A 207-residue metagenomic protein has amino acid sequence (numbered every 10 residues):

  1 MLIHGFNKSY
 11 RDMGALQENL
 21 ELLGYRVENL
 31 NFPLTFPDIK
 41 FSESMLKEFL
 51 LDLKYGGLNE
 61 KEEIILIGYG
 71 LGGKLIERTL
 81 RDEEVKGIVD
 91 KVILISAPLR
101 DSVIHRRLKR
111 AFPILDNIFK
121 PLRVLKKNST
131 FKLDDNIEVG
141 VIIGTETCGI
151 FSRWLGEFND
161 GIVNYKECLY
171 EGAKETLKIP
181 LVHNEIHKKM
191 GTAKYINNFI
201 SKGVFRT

Functional and structural regions predicted by a protein language model:
M1-F6, Y10-R11, A15, L20-E21 (+3 more regions): Serine-dependent carboxylesterase/thioesterase catalytic core of lipase-like alpha/beta-hydrolase/SGNH enzymes
D134-T207: C-terminal catalytic-base region of ester-bond hydrolases, centering on the histidine of the charge-relay
